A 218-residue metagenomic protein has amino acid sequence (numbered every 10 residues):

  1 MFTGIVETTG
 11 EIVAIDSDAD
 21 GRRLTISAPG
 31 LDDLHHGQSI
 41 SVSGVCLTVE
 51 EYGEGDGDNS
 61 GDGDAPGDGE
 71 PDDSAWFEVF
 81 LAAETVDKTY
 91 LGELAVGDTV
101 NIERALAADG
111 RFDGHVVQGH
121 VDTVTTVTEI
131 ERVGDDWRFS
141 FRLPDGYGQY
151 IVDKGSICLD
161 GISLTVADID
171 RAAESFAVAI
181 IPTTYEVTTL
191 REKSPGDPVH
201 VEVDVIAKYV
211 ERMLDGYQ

Functional and structural regions predicted by a protein language model:
M1-Q218: Conserved loop->alpha-helix
